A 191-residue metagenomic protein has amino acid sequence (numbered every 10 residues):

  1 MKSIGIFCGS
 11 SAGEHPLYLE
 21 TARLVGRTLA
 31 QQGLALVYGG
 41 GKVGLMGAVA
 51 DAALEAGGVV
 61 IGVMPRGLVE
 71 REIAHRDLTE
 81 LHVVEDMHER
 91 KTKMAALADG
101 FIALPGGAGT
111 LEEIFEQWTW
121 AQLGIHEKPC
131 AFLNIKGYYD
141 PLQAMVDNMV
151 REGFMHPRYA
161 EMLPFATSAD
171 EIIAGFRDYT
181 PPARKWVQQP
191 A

Functional and structural regions predicted by a protein language model:
M1-L97, I135-D170, A174-G175, Y179-A191: A cross-family phosphate/adenosyl-ligand binding-site feature
E80, E127-K128: Short acidic capping loops at alpha-helix termini that bridge into adjacent secondary structure
K91-G124, A131, P182-Q189: Active-site/ligand-binding-proximal alpha/beta "capping" segment
